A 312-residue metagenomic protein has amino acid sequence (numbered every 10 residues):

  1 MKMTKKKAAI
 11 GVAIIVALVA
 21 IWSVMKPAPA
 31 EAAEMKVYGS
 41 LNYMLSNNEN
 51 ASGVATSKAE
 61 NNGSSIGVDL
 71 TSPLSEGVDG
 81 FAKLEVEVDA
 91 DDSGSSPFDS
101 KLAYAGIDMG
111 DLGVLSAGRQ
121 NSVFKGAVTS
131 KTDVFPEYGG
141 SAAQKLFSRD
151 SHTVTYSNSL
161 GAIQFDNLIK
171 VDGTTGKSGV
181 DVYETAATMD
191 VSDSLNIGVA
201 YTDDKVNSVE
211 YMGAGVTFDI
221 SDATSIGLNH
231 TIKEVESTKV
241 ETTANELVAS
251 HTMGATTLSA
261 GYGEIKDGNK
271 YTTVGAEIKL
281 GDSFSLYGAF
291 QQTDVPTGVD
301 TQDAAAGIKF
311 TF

Functional and structural regions predicted by a protein language model:
K2-F312: Outer-membrane beta-barrel proteins
